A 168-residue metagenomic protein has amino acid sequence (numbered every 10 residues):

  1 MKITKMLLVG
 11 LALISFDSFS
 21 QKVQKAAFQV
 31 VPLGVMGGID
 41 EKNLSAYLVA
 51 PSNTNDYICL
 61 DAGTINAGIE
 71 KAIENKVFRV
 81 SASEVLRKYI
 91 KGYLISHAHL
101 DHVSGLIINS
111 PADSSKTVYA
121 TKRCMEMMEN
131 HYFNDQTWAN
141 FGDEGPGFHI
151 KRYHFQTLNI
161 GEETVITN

Functional and structural regions predicted by a protein language model:
I3-Y57, T64-N66: Zn-dependent metallo-beta-lactamase
Q24-A27, C124-N168: Metallo-beta-lactamase
G34, G63, K122, N159: Residues at the C-termini of beta-strands that transition into short coil/loop
I39-A98, S104-P111: Pre-active-site segment of Zn-dependent metallo-hydrolases
Y57, K116-T117: A residue-level structural signature of the nucleotidyltransferase/glycosyltransferase Rossmann-like core
T117-M125: Short internal beta-strands
